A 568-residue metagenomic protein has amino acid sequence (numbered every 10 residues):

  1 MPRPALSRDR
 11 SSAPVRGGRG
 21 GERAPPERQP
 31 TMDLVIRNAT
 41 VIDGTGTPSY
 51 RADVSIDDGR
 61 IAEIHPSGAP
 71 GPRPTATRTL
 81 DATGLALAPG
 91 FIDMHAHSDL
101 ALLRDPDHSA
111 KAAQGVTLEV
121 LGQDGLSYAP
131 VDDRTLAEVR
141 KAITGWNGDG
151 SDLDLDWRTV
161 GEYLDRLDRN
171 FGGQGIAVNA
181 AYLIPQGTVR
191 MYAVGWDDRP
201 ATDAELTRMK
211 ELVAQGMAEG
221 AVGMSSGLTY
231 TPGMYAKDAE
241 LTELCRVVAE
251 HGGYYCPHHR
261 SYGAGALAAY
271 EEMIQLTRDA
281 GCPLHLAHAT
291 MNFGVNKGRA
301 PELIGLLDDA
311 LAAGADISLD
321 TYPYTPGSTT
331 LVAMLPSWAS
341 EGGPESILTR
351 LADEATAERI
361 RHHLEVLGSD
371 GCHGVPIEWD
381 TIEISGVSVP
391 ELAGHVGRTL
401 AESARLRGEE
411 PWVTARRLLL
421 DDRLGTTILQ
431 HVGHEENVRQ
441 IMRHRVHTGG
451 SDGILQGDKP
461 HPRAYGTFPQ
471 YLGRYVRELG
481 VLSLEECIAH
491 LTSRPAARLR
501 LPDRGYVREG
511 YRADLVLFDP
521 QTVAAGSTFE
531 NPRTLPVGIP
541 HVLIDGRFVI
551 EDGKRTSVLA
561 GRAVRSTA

Functional and structural regions predicted by a protein language model:
M1-E27: Compositionally biased, low-complexity flexible segments
M32-V35, V41-G90, D105, A525: Histidine-rich, glycine-flanked metal-binding segment
L34-I36, G71-G122, I544, A568: Replace "His-x-His-based motif
A39, D353, R439-V446, S451-D452 (+2 more regions): C-terminal cap of metal-dependent C-N hydrolases
V41-D53, T426-V438, L479-I488, A496-R533: Acidic, glycine-enriched loop/beta-strand segments at the rims of small-molecule binding/catalytic pockets
L100-L183, T202-E219, T242-E250: Alpha-helical scaffold segments that flank or form the walls of functional sites
Y163-D168, G172-D203, M209-Y230, C245 (+3 more regions): Active-site neighborhoods of metal-dependent hydrolases
Q215-M273: Divalent metal-binding pocket/active-site signature
